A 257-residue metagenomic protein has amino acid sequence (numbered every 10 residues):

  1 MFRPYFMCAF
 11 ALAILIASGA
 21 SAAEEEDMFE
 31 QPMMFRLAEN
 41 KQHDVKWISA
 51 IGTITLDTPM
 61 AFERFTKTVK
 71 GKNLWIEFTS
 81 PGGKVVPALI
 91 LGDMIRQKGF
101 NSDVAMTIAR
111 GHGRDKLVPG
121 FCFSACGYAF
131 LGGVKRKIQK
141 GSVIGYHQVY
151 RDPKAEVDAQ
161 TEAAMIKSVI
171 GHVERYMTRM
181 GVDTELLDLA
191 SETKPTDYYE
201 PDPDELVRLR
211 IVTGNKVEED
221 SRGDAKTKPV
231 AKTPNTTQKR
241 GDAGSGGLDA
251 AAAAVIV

Functional and structural regions predicted by a protein language model:
M1-P4: Positively charged n-region of N-terminal signal peptides that target proteins for export
M7-A17: Bacterial N-terminal signal peptides
S18-A22: Sec/Tat signal peptide C-region and signal peptidase I cleavage site
E24-P32, G214-V257: Compositionally biased, proline/threonine/alanine/serine-rich low-complexity intrinsically disordered stretches
M28-S142: Cleft-lining beta-strand/loop regions that shape enzyme active-site pockets
R114-G133, A159-E162, V207-R210, K232-K239: Short, structured secondary-structure boundary patches
L131-K137, S168-G171, G214-K216, L248: Short, basic, helix/turn surface patches
H147-N235: Charged, glycine-interspersed solvent-exposed loop segments at helix/strand-loop junctions that cap or gate access
